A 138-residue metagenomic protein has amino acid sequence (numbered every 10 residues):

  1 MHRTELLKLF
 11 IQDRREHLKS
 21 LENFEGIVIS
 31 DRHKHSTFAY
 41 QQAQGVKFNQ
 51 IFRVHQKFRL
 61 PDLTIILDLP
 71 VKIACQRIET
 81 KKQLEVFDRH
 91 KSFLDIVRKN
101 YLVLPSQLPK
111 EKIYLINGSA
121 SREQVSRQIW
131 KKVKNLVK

Functional and structural regions predicted by a protein language model:
M1-Q56: ATP-dependent small-molecule kinase phosphotransfer cores that center on conserved nucleotide phosphate-binding segments
N23-E25, A43, I66, L102 (+1 more regions): Surface-exposed beta-strand edges and their flanking turn/coil or helix-capping segments
E25-G26, P61, K110-I113: A generic structural signal for alpha->beta connector loops
I29, L63-I65, Y114-I116: Hydrophobic/aromatic beta-strand patches that form the interior of the parallel beta-sheet core in alpha/beta enzyme
R32-K34, P70, S119: Anionic group-transfer/hydrolysis microenvironments
T37-K99: A glycine- and Lys/Arg-enriched "phosphate-lid" helix/loop adjacent to the NTP-binding pocket of small-molecule kinases
K72-K138: NTP-dependent small-molecule kinase module
